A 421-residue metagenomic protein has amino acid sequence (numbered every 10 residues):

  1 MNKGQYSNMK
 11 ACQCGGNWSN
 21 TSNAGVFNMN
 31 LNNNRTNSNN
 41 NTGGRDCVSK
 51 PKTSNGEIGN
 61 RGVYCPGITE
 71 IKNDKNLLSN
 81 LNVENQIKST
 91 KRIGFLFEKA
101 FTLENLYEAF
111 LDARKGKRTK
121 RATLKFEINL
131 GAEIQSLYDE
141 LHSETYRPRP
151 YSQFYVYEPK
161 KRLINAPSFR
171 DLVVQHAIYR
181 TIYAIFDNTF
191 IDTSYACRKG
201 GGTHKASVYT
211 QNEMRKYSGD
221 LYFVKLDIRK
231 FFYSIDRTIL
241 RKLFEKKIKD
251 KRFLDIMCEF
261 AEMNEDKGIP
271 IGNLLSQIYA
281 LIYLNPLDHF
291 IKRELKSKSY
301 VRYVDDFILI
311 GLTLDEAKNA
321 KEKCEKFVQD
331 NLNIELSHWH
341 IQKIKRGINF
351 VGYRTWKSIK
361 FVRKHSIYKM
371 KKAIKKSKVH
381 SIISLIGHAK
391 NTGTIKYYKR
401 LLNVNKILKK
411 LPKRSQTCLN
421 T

Functional and structural regions predicted by a protein language model:
M1-I71: C-terminal, surface-exposed recognition/capping segments
G16-V26, T145-V156, D255-M263: Active-site-adjacent bridging/hinge elements
N37, S168-V173, L274-I278: Short, conserved micro-motifs enriched in small and acidic residues
V48, R180, L226-I228, L312 (+1 more regions): Residues immediately flanking
I71-L240, I248: Conserved two-metal-ion catalytic palm core of "right-hand" nucleic acid polymerases, unifying RNA-dependent RNA
K75, N80, P167, H176 (+3 more regions): Right-hand nucleic-acid polymerase module
E133, E140-L141, T193, S207-V304 (+3 more regions): Conserved polymerase palm-domain catalytic core
E325-N333: A common structural junction motif
